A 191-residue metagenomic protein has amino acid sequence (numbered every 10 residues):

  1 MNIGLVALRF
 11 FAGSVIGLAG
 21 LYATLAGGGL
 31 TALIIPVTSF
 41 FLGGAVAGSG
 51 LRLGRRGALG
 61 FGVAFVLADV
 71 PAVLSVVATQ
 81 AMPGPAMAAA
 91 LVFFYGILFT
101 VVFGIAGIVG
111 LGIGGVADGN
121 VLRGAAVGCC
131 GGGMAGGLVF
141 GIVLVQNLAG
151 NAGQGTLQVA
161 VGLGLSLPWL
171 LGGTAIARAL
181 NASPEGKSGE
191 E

Functional and structural regions predicted by a protein language model:
M1-E191: Juxtamembrane/disordered regions of integral membrane proteins
